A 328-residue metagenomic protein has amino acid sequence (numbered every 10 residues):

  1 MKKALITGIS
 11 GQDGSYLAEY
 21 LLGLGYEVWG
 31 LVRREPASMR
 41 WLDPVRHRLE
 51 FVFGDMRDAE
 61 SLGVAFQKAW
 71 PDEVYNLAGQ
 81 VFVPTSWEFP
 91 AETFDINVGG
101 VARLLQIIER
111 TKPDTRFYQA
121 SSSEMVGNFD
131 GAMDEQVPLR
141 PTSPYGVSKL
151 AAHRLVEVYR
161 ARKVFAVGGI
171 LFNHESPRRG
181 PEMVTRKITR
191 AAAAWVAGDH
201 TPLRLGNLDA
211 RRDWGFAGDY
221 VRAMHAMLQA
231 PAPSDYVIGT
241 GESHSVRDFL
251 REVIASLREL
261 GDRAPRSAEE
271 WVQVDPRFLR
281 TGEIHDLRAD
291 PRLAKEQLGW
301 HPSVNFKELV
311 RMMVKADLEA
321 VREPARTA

Functional and structural regions predicted by a protein language model:
M1-H174, G218, L228, R251 (+3 more regions): N-terminal Rossmann-like NAD(P)+-binding domain of SDR-like oxidoreductases, especially those catalyzing
G23, G30-L31, G54, P181 (+2 more regions): C-terminal substrate-binding subdomain of Rossmann-fold SDR/epimerase-dehydratase oxidoreductases
P177: Short, flexible catalytic-loop segment of classical short-chain dehydrogenase/reductase
